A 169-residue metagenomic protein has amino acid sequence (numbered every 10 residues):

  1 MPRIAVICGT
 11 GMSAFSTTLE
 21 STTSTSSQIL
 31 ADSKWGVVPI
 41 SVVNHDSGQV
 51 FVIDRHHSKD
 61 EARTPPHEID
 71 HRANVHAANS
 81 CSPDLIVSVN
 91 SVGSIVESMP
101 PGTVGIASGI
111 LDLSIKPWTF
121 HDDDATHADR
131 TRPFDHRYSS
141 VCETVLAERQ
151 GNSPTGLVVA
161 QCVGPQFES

Functional and structural regions predicted by a protein language model:
M1-R130: Metabolite-binding pocket within alpha/beta catalytic cores that recognizes anionic/polar moieties
P133-S169: Active-site rim beta-loop-alpha module in soluble metabolic enzymes
